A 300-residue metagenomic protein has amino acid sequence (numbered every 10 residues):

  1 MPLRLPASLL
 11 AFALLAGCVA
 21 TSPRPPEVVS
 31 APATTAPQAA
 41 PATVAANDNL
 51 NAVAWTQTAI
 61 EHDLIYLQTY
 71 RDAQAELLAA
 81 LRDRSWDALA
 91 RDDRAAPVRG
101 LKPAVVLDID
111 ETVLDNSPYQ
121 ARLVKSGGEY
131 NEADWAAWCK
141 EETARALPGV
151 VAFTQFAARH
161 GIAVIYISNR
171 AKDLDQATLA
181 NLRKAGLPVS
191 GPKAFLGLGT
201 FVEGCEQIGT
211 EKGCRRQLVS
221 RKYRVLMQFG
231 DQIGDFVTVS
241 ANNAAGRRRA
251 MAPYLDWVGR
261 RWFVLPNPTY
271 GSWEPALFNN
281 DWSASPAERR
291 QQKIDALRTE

Functional and structural regions predicted by a protein language model:
M1-L5: Positively charged n-region of N-terminal signal peptides that target proteins for export
P6-G17: Bacterial N-terminal signal peptides
C18-L107, N279-E300: Non-catalytic pre-domain segments flanking phosphatase-related domains
A54-L64, A136-T143, I165-R170, V202-E206: Second-shell loop/turn segments in exported
I65-Q68, D72, A137, R145 (+6 more regions): Extracytoplasmic/secreted proteins, especially bacterial periplasmic and envelope-associated proteins
K102-A104, V113-P148, A152-Q155, R159: Active-site neighborhood of HAD-like aspartate-dependent phosphohydrolases
E111, V150-L182, F195-L196, I233: Substrate-recognition element of Asp-dependent hydrolases with the DxDx(T/V) motif
D175-E300: C-terminal cap/substrate-recognition subdomain and adjoining C-terminal extension of metal-dependent phosphatase-like
